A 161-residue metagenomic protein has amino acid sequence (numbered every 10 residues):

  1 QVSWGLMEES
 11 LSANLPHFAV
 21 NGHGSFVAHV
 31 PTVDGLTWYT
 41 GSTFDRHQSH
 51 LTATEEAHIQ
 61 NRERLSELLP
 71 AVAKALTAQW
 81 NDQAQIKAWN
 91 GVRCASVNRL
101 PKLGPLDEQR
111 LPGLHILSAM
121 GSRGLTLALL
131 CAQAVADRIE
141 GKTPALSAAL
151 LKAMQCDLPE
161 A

Functional and structural regions predicted by a protein language model:
Q1-L111: Active-site substrate-recognition segment that forms the wall of the catalytic cavity or substrate channel
A75-A161: C-terminal catalytic lobe of FAD-dependent flavoproteins
